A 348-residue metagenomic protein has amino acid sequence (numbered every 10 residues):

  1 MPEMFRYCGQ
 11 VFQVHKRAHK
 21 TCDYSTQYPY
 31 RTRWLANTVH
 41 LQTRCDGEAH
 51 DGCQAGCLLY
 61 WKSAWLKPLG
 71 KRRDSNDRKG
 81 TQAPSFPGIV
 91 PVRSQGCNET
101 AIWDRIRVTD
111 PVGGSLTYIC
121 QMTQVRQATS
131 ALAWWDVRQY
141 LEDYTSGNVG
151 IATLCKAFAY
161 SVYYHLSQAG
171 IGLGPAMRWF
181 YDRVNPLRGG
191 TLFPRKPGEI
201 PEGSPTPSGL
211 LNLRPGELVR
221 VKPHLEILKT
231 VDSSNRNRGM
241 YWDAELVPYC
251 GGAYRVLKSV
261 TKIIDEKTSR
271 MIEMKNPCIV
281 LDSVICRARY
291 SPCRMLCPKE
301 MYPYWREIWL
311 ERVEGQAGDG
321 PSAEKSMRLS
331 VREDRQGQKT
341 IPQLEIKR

Functional and structural regions predicted by a protein language model:
M1-P87, R93-C97, A101-N185, G189-P215 (+2 more regions): Basic/aromatic-rich interaction segments and small domains that mediate binding to polyanionic partners
G216-R220: Generic structural signal for buried aliphatic residues
